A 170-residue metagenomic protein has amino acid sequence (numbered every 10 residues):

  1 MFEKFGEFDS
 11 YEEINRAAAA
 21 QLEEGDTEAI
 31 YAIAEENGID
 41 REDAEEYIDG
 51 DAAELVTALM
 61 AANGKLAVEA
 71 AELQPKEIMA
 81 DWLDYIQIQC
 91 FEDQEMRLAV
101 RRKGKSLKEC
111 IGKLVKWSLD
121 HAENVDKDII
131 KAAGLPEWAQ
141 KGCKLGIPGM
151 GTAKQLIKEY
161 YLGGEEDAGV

Functional and structural regions predicted by a protein language model:
F2-A18, L22, N37: Phosphorylation-prone, low-complexity intrinsically disordered regions
E7, E23, I48-D49, E72-P75 (+3 more regions): Intrinsic-disorder-associated interaction segments
A17, A29, I33, Y85 (+3 more regions): Charge-rich, solvent-exposed alpha-helical interaction surfaces
E23, E35, Q87-F91, K116-L119 (+4 more regions): Generic surface-pattern signal
E28-L73, E77, D81: Eukaryotic intrinsically disordered, low-complexity linkers and tails enriched in Pro/Ser/Thr/Gln/Gly
A61-D120, N124: Charged, amphipathic alpha-helical linker/scaffold segments
N124-V170: Long, highly charged low-complexity segments enriched in Glu/Asp and Lys/Arg with interspersed Ser/Thr
